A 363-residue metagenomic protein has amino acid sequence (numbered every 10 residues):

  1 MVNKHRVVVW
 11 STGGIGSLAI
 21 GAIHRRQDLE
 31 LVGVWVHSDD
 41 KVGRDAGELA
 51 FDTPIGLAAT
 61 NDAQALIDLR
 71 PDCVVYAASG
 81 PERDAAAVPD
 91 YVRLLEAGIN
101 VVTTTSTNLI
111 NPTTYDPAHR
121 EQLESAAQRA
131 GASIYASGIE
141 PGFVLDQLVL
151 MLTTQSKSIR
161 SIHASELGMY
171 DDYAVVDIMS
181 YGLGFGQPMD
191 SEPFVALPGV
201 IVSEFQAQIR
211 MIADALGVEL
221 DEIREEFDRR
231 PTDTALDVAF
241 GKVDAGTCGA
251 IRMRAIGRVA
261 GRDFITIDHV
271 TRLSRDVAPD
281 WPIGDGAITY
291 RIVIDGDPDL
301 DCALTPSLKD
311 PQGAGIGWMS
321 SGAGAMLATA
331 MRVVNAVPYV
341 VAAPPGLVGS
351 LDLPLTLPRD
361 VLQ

Functional and structural regions predicted by a protein language model:
M1-A97, G217: N-terminal glycine-/serine-/threonine-rich beta1-alpha1-beta2 phosphate-ribose binding loop of Rossmann-like
W10, G14, L18, L69 (+8 more regions): Conserved active-site and cofactor/substrate-binding residues in soluble primary-metabolism enzymes
W10, T153-D280, Y290: Active-site-lining helix/loop region of Rossmann-like oxidoreductase modules
G13-I15, E82, N108-N111, Y115-D116 (+2 more regions): Gly/Ser/Thr-rich loops at beta-strand to alpha-helix junctions that form or flank small-molecule/cofactor-binding
V88, T105-A132: Rossmann-fold NAD(P)-binding glycine/threonine-rich loop
N100-V102: A short hydrophobic/small-residue beta-strand
F143-T154: Alpha-helical support elements that line or immediately flank enzyme active sites and cofactor-binding pockets
V238-Q363: C-terminal active-site/capping subdomain that shapes the small-molecule cofactor and substrate pocket of enzyme
